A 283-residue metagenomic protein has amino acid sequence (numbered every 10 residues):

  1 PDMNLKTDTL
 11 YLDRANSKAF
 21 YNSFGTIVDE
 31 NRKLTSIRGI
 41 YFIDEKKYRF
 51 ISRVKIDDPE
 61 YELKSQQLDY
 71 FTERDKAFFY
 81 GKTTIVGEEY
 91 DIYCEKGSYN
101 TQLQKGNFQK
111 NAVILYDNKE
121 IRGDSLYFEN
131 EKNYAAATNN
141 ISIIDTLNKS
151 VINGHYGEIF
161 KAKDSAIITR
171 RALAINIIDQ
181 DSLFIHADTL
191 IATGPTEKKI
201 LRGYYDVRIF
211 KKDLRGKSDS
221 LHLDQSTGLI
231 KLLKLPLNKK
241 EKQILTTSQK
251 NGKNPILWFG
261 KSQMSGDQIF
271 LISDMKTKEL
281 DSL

Functional and structural regions predicted by a protein language model:
P1-L283: Structural signature for solvent-exposed beta-strand/loop edge elements and short helix-capping sites, enriched
